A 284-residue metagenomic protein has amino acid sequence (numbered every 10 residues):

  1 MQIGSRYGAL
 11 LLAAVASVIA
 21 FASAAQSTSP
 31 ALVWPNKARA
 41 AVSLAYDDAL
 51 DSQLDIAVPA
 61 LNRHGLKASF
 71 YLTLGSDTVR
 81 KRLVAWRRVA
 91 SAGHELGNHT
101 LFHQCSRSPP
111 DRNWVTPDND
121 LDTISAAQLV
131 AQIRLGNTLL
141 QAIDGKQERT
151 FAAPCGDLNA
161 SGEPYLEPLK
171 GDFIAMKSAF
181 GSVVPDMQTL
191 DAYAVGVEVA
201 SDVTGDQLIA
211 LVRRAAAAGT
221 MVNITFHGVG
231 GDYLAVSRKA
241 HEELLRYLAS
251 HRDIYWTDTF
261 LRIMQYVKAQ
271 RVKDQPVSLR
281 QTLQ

Functional and structural regions predicted by a protein language model:
M1-L11: Bacterial N-terminal signal peptides that target proteins for export
A20-A22: N-terminal signal peptide c-region/cleavage motif recognized by signal peptidases
S27-L54, E198: Boundary/entry segment of secreted carbohydrate-active catalytic domains
T28-N36, A68, T78, Q141 (+4 more regions): C-terminal domain-boundary segment and adjacent tail
A40-V42, N62-S161, G171-D172, A179-V195 (+1 more regions): Metal-dependent polysaccharide deacetylase catalytic core of the NodB/CE4 family, i.e., the active-site-bearing domain
Y46-A49, T100, G228, F260: Active-site metal-binding loops of divalent metal-dependent hydrolases
D48-S52, R80, T123-A131, D202 (+1 more regions): Soluble non-cytosolic domains of exported or imported proteins
L54, V58, L83-R87, V130-N137 (+3 more regions): Generic structural signal for well-ordered alpha-helices, preferentially at hydrophobic/aromatic core positions
